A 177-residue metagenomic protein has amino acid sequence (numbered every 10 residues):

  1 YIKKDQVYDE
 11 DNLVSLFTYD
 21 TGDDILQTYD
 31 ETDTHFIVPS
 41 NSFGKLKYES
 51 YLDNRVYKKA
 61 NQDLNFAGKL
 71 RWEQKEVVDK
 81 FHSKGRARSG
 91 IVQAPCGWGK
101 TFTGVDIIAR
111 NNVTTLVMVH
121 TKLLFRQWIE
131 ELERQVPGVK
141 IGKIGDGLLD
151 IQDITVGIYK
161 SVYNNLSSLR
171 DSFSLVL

Functional and structural regions predicted by a protein language model:
Q6-K58: Interdomain "pre-motor" coupling segment immediately N-terminal to P-loop NTPase/helicase cores
Y19-T21, L123-L148, S174: Conserved helix-turn-beta segment of the N-terminal RecA-like "Helicase ATP-binding" lobe in SF1/SF2 helicases
S50-Q93: Conserved pre-motif I regulatory segment
K84-N111, L116: Walker A/P-loop
S89, I154, L175: Short, Asp-centered acidic motifs that coordinate Mg2+ and/or phosphate in catalytic or ligand-binding sites
W98, T121-L124, I141-D150, I154-N165: Conserved helicase motor
T103, Q127-W128, N164-N165: Phosphate- and divalent-cation-binding pockets in alpha/beta enzyme and binding domains that engage nucleotide-derived
Y159-L177: SF2 helicase catalytic motif II
